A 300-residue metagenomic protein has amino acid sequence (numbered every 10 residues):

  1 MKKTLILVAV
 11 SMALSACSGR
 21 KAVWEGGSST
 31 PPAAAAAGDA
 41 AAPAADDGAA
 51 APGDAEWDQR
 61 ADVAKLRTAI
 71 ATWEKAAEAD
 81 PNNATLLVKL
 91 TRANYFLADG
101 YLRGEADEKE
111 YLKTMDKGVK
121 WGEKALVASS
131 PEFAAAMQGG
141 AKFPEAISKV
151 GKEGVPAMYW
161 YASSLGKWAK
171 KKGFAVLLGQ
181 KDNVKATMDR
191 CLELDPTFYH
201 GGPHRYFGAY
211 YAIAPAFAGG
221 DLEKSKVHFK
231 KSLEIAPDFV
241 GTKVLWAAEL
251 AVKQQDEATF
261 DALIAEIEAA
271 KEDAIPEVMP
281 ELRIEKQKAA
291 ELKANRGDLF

Functional and structural regions predicted by a protein language model:
T4-M12: Sec-dependent N-terminal signal peptides
L14-A16: C-terminal motif of bacterial Sec signal peptides marking the signal peptidase cleavage site
S18-E25: Bacterial lipoprotein signal-peptidase II cleavage site
A33-G48, A146-V150: TPR-adjacent "capping" and linker segments in tetratricopeptide-repeat scaffold/adaptor proteins
D46, A84-T85, V155, Y199-G201 (+1 more regions): Helix-start (N-cap) detector for alpha-helical repeat units in TPR-like alpha-solenoids, especially tetratricopeptide
G48-A71, N82, L90-L194, P203-I235 (+4 more regions): Short coil/linker segments at helix-helix boundaries
E291-L299: Short, low-complexity, Pro/Ser/Thr/Gly-rich segments in the mature regions of secreted, periplasmic
